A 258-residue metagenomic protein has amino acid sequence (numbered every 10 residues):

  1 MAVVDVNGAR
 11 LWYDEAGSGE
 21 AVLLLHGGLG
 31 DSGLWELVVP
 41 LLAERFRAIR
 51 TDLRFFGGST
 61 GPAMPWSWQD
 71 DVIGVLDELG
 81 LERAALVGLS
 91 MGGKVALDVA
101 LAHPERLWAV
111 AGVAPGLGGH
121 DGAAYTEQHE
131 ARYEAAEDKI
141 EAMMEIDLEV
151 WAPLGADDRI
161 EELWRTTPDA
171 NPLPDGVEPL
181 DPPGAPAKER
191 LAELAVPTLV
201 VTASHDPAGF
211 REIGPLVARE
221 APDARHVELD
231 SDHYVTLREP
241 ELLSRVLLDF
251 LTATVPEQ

Functional and structural regions predicted by a protein language model:
A2, N7-G61: Conserved HGGG/HGGXW glycine-rich cap/lid loop of the alpha/beta-hydrolase fold
L34-E36, S59-M64, D121-A123, R211-E212: Conserved catalytic-core motifs of eukaryotic protein kinase domains, centered on the activation segment
L37-A43, I49-V87, R245: Active-site loop/oxyanion-hole signature of alpha/beta-hydrolase fold enzymes
G88, G92, A96: Gly/Ala-rich beta-loop-alpha elbow adjacent to hydrolase catalytic centers
L97-A102, W108-E137: Flexible "cap/lid" loop of the alpha/beta hydrolase fold
D121-G122, D138-A185, E189-R190: Conserved alpha/beta-hydrolase catalytic His-Asp/Glu region
A170-R219, E228: Conserved serine/cysteine hydrolase catalytic core
D223-Q258: Catalytic active-site module of serine/aspartate enzymes centered on a nucleophile-bearing elbow/loop
